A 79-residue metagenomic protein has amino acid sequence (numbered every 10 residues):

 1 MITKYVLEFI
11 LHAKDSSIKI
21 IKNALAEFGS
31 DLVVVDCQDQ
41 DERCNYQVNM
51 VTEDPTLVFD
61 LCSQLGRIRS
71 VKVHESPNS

Functional and structural regions predicted by a protein language model:
M1-S79: N-terminal loops that bind phosphate or other acidic moieties and the adjacent beta-alpha structural core
